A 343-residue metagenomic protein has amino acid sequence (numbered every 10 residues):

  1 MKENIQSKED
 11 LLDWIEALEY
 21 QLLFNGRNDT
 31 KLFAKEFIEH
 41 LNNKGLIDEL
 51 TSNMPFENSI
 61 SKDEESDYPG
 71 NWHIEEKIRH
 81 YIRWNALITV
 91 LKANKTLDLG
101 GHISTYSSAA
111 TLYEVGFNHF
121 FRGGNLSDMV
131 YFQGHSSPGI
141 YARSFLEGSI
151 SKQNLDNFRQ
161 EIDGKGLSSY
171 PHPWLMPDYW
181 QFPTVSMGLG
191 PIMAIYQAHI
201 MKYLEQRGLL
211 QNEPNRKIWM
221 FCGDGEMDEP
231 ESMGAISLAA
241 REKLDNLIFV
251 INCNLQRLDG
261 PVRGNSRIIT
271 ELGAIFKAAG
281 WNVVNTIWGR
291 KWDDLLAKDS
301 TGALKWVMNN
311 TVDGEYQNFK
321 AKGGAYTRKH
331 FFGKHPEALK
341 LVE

Functional and structural regions predicted by a protein language model:
I5, C253-E343: Long, well-ordered, tryptophan-enriched scaffold segments
S7-L41, I47: Amphipathic alpha-helical packing elements
I15, L146, T270-A274: Short acidic/glycine-rich loops and adjacent helix/strand connectors that line catalytic pockets where negatively
F33, E39-N42, D48-N53, G188-G190 (+3 more regions): Long, compositionally biased, glycine/small-hydrophobic-enriched stretches that function as flexible linkers, tethers
E36-I60, Q133, T286, R290-A297 (+1 more regions): Terminal amphipathic helices with adjacent charged low-complexity linkers/tails
E64-I82, A86-T96, H102-E242: Cofactor-binding active-site loop characterized by glycine-rich and histidine/acidic residues
D98, I103-Y106, N212, F221 (+4 more regions): Conserved alpha/beta enzyme-core scaffolds, especially Rossmann-like or related mixed alpha/beta domains that build
V130-Q133, N246-N254: Short internal beta-strands
